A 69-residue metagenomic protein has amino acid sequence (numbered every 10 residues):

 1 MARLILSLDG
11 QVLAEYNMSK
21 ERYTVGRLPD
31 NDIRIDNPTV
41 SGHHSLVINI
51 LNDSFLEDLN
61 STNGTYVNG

Functional and structural regions predicted by a protein language model:
R3-I5, V12-G69: Forkhead-associated
